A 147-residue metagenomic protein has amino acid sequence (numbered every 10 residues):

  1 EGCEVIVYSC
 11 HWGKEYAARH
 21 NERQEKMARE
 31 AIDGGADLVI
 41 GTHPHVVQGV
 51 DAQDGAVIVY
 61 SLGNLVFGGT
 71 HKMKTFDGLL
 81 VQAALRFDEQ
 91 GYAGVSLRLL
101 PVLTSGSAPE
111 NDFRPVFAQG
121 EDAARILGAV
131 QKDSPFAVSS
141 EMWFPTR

Functional and structural regions predicted by a protein language model:
E1-I6, K26, E110-F113: Binuclear metal-dependent hydrolase catalytic cores centered on His/Asp/Glu-rich metal-binding motifs
E1-I6, Q53-I58, L85-V95: Beta-strand-turn-beta hairpins that frame and shape the catalytic cleft of phosphate-ester-processing enzymes
E1-R19: Short acidic, glycine-rich surface-loop motifs adjacent to enzyme active sites
V5, I32, Q119-G120: Generic signature of intrinsically disordered, low-complexity, basic-rich segments and short cationic peptides
H11-E15, H45, G63-L65, L100-V102: Active-site beta-loop-alpha junctions enriched in small/polar residues
H20-V81: Conserved beta-sheet core of the metallophosphoesterase superfamily
K74-R147: A short C-terminal boundary segment appended to hydrolase-like catalytic domains
